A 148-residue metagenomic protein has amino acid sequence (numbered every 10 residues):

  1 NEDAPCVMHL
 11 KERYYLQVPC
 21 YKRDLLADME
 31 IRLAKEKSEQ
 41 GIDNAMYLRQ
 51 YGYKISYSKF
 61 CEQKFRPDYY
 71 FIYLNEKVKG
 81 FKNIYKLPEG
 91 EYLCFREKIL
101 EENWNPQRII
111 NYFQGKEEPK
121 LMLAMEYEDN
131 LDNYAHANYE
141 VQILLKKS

Functional and structural regions predicted by a protein language model:
N1-S148: A solvent-exposed interaction/effector surface
